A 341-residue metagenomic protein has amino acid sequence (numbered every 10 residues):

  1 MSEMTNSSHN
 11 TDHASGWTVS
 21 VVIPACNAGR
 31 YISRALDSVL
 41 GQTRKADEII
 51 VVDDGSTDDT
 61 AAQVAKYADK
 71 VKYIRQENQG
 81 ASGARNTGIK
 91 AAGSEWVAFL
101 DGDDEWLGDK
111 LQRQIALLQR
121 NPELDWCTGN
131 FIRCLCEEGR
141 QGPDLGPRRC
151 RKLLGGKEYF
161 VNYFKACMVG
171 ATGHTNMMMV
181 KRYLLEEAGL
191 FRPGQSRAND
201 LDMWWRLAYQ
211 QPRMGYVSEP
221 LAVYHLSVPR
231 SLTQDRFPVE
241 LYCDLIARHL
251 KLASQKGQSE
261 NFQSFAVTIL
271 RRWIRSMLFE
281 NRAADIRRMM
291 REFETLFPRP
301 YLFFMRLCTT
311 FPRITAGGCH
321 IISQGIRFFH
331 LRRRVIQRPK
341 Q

Functional and structural regions predicted by a protein language model:
M1-L40: N-proximal low-complexity "stem/linker" segments adjacent to membrane-targeting elements
R30-S33, D58-K66, E105, D109: Acidic helix N-cap motif at the loop->helix transition within catalytic regions of sugar-transfer enzymes
S38, K45, D53-A62, D101: A conserved acidic beta->alpha catalytic loop
Q76-A92, R113: Glycine-rich, basic loop-to-helix element that forms the pyrophosphate-binding segment of sugar-nucleotide handling
K90, G129, L153-L241: Conserved nucleotide-sugar donor-binding catalytic segment
V97: Short aromatic/hydrophobic "clamp" motif used to bind/position activated sugar donors
D109-L145: Conserved donor NDP-sugar-binding/catalytic core segment of glycosyltransferases
P212, E219-V228, T233-E260, R282-L296: Catalytic core of nucleotide-sugar-dependent glycosyltransferases
